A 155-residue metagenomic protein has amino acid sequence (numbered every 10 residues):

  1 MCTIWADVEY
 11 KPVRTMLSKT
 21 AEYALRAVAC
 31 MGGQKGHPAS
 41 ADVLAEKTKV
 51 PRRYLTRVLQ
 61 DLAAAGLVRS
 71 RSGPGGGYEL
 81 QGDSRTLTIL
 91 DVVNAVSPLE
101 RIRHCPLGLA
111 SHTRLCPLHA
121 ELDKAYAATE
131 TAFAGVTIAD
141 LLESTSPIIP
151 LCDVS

Functional and structural regions predicted by a protein language model:
C2-P12, L109-S155: C-terminal regulatory/oligomerization modules of transcriptional regulators
G32-G36, G82-D83: Short helix-capping/hinge SLiMs at alpha-helix to coil transitions
P38-K49: A short alpha-helical element within helix-turn-helix/winged-helix DNA-binding domains across DNA-binding proteins
E46, A63-A64: Alpha-helical residues within the helix-turn-helix
R53: Key DNA-contact positions within bacterial/archaeal DNA-binding proteins
G66-Q81: Beta-hairpin "wing" of winged helix-turn-helix
S84-L109, L118, L122-A128: Conserved segment of winged-helix/HTH DNA-binding domains
